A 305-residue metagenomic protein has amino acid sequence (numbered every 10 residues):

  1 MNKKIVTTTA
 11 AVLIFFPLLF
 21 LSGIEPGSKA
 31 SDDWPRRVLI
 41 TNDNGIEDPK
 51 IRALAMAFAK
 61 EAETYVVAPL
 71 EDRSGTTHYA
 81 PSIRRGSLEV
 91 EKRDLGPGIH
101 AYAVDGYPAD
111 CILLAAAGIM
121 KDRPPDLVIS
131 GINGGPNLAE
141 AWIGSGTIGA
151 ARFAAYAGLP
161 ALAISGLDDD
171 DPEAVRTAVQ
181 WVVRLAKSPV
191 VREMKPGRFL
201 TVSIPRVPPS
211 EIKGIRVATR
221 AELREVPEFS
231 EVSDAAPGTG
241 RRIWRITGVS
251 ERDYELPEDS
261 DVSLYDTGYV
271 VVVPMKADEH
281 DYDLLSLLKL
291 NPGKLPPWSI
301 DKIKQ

Functional and structural regions predicted by a protein language model:
V6-D33: Bacterial Sec-dependent signal peptides at the C-terminal "C-region" and cleavage site
D32-W34, V38, P49, A55-A116: A cross-family phosphate/adenosyl-ligand binding-site feature
T41-N44, V67-E71, D105-Y107, G131-G134 (+3 more regions): Active-site-proximal beta-strand/loop segments in catalytic clefts of secreted hydrolases
A117-D122, G149-P160: Alpha-helix C-terminal capping segments
D126-L127: Conserved acidic residues
L138-S145: Glycine/threonine-rich flexible loop motifs
A155-T177: Glycine-rich phosphate/pyrophosphate-binding loops and their adjacent beta-strand/loop elements at enzyme active sites
V179-Q305: Electrostatically charged, flexible surface regions
